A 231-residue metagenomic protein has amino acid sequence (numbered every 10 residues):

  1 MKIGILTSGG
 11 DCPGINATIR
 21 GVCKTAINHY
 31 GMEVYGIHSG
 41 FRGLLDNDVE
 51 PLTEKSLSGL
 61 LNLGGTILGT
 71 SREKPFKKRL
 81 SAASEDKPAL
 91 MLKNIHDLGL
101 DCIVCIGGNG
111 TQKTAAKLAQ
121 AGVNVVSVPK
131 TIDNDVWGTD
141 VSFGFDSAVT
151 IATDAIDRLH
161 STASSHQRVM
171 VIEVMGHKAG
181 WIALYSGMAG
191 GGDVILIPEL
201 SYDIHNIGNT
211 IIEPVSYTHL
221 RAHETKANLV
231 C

Functional and structural regions predicted by a protein language model:
M1-L45: N-terminal phosphate-binding or glycine-rich loops at protein starts, especially the Walker A/P-loop of NTPases
T18-V22, N109-V123, A183: Short Gly/Thr/Asp-enriched flexible loops that form oxyanion-binding sites at enzyme active sites
N47-I103, F143-D154: Glycine-rich oxoanion-binding loops at beta->alpha junctions
A119-V149, L196-D203: Short, acidic/small-residue loops that bind anionic groups at enzyme active sites
H166-E199: Conserved anion/nucleotide-ligand pocket segment
T218-T225: Conserved small/polar residues in nucleotide/adenosyl-binding loops
V230-C231: Hydrophobic alpha-helical segments, chiefly the membrane-spanning helices and signal/signal-anchor peptides
